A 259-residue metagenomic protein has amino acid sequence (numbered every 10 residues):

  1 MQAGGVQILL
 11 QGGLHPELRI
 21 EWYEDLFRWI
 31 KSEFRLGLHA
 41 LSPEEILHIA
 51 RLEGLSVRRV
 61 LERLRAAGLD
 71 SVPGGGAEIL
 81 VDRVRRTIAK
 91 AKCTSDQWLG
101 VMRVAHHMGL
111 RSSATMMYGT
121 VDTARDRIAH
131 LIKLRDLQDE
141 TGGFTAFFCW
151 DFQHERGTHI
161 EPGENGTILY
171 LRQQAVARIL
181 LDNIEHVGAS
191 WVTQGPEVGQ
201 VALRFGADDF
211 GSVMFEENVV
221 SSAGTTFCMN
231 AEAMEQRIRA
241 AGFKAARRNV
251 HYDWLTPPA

Functional and structural regions predicted by a protein language model:
M1-A129, K133-D136: Conserved Radical SAM active-site core
E53, I132, Q138-A259: Auxiliary Fe-S-binding modules of radical SAM enzymes
